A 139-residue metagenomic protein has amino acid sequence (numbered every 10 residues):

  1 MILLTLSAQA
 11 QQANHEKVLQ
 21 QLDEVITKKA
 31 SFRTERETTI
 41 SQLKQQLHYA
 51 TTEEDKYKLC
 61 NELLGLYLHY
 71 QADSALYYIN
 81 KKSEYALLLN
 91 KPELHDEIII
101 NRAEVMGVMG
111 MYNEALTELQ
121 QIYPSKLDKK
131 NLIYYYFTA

Functional and structural regions predicted by a protein language model:
M1-T5: Bacterial N-terminal signal peptides
S7-A139: A "functional boundary" signal
